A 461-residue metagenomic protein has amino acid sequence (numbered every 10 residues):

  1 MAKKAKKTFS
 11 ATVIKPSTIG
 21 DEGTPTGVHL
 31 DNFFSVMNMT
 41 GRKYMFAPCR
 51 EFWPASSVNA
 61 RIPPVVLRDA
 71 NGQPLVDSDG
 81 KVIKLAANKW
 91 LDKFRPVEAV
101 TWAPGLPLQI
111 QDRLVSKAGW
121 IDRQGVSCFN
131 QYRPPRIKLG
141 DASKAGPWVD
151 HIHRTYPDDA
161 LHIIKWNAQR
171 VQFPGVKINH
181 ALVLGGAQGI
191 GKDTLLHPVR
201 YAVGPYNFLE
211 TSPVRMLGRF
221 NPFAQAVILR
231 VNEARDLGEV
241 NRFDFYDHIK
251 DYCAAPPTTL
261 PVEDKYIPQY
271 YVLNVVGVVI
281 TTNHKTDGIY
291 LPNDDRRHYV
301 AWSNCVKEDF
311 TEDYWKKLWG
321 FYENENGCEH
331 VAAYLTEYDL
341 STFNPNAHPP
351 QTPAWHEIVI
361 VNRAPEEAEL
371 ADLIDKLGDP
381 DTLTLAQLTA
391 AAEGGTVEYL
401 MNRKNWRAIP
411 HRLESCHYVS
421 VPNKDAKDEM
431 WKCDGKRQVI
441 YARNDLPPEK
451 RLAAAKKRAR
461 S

Functional and structural regions predicted by a protein language model:
M1-D159, G175, N221-A224, T286 (+3 more regions): N-terminal nucleic-acid engagement/recognition segments and initiation subdomains in replication, restriction
A118-A234, F243-Y246, Y299, L335-T336: P-loop NTPase catalytic core of nucleic-acid-dependent motor ATPases
G218-A224, V262-T281: AAA+/SF3 P-loop NTPase mechanochemical coupling elements
I228-C253, G288-D294: Conserved AAA+/SF3 P-loop NTPase catalytic/coupling segment centered on the Walker-B
F245-Y270: Conserved catalytic/switch belt of AAA+ P-loop NTPases
Y290-V306: A short helix-turn-beta junction within AAA+ P-loop NTPase domains corresponding to the substrate/partner-engaging
A332-D379: Conserved alpha/beta core segments of nucleic-acid transaction machinery
P380-A392: Short acidic, hydrophobic short linear motifs in intrinsically disordered regions
